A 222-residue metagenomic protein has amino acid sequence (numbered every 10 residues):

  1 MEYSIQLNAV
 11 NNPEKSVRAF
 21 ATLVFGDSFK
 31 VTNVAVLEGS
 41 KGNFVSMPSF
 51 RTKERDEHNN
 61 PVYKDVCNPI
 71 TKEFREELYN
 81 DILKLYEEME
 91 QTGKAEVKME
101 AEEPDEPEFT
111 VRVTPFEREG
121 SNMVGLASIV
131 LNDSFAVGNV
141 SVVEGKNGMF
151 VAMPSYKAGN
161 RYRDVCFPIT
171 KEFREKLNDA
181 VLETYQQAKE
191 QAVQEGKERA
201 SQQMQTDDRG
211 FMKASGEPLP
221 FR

Functional and structural regions predicted by a protein language model:
M1-R222: Single-stranded nucleic acid-binding surfaces, predominantly the OB-fold ssDNA-binding core
